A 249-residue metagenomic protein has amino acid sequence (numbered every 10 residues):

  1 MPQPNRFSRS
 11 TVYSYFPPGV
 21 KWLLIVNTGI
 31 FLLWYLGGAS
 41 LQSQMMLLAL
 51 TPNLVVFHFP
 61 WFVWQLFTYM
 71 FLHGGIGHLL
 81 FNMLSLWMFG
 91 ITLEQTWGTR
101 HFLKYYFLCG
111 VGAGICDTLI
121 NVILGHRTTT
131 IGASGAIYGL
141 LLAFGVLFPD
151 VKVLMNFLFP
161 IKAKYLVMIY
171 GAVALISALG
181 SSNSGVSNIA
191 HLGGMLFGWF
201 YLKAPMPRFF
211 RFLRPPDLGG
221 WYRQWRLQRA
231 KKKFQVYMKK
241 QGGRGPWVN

Functional and structural regions predicted by a protein language model:
M1-P18, T28, A174-N249: C-terminal transmembrane module of polytopic alpha-helical membrane proteins
Y13-T130, I176-L202: N-terminal TM1-TM2 helical hairpin plus the immediately adjacent luminal interfacial "cap"
I76-G90, Y165-A174, W225-Q235: Alpha-helical membrane-embedding segments and immediately adjacent membrane-interface amphipathic helices
Q95-T96, L147-P160, M206-L213: Alpha-helical transmembrane bundle and helix-membrane interface signal in multi-pass integral membrane proteins
F107-C109, L158-K162, L166-A172: Central hydrophobic cores of alpha-helical transmembrane segments in multi-pass integral membrane proteins
R127-P149, A163, A190: Membrane-interface micro-motifs in multi-pass membrane enzymes
L141-L142, L154-F157, Y170: Generic transmembrane alpha-helix signature in multi-pass membrane proteins, especially transporters/channels
